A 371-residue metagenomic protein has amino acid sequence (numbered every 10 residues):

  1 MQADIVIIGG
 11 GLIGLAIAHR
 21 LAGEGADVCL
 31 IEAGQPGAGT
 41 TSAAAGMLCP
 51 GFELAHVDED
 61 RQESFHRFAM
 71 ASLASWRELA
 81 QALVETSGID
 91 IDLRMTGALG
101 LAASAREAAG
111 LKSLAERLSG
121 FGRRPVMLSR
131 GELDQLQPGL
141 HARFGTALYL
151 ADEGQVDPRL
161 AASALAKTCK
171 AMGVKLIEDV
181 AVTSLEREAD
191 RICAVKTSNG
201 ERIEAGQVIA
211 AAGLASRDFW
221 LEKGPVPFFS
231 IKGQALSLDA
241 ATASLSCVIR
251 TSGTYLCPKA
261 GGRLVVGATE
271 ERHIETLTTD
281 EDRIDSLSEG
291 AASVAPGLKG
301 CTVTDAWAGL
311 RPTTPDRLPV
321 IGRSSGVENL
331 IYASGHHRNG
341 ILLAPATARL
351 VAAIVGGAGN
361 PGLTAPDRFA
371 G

Functional and structural regions predicted by a protein language model:
A3-L30: N-terminal Rossmann-like FAD-binding beta1-loop-alpha1 element of flavoenzymes
H19-E24, A33, G46-L48, F52 (+4 more regions): Active-site substrate-recognition segment that forms the wall of the catalytic cavity or substrate channel
M47-E132, G290-A291: Dinucleotide-binding Rossmann-like beta1-alpha1 core, especially the glycine-rich loop that anchors the ADP
G88-A102, L114-A115, F121, P125-M172 (+3 more regions): Helix-loop-beta segment of a Rossmann-like dinucleotide-binding subdomain
A147-N199, I203, Q207: Helical element adjacent to the flavin cofactor pocket in flavoenzyme catalytic cores
A295-G371: C-terminal catalytic lobe of FAD-dependent flavoproteins
